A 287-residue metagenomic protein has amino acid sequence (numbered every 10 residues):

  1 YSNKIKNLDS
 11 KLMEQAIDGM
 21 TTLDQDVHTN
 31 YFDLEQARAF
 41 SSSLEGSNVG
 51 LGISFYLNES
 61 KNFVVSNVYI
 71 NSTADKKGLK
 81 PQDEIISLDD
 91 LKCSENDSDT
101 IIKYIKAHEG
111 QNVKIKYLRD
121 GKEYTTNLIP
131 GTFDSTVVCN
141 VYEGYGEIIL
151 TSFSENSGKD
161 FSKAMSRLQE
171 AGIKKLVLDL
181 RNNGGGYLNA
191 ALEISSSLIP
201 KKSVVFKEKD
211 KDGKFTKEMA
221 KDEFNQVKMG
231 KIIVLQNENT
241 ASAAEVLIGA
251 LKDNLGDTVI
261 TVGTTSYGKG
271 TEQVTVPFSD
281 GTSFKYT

Functional and structural regions predicted by a protein language model:
S2-N62, N112-V113, D120-N127: Extended, small/polar residue-biased N-terminal targeting/export presequences and adjacent propeptide/linker tracts
A16, M20, I53, A74 (+7 more regions): Terminal peptide-recognition signature
V64, T100-C139: PDZ-domain C-terminal substructure recognizer with occasional recognition of PDZ-binding tails
A74-S98, L176-D179, N254, V262: Conserved PDZ fold ligand-binding element
E84-K116, A190, K269-G270, T275-P277: PDZ domains, with a preference for the canonical peptide-binding region formed by the helix
V141-S157: STAS-typified acidic loop motif
S154-K174: A short, well-ordered alpha-helical element
G185-T287: Conserved acidic, small-residue-rich alpha-beta core segments centered on
